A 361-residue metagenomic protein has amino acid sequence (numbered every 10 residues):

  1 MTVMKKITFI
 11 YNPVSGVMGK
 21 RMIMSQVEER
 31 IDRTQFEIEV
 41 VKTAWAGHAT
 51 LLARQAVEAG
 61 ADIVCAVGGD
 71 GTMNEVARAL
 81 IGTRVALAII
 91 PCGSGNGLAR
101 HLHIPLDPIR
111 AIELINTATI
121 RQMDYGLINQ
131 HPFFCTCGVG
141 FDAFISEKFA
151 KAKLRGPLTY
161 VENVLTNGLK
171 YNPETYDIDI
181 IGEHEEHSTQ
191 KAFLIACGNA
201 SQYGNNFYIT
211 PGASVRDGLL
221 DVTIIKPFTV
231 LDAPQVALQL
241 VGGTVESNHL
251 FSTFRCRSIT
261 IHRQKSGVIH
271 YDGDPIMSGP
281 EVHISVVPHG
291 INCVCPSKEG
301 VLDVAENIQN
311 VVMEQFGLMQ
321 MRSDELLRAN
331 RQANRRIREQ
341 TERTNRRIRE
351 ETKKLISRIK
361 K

Functional and structural regions predicted by a protein language model:
M1-V64, G300, I308-M321, R335-I337 (+2 more regions): ATP/NTP phosphate-donor binding region
K20, G182-H184, S214, I224-K361: ATP/nucleoside-binding phosphotransfer catalytic cores, i.e., glycine-rich phosphate-binding loops
T34, G82-A86, C92-L194: Catalytic core of DAGKc-family lipid kinases
C65, A88: Short aromatic-hydrophobic micro-motifs that form the base-stacking/packing surface for donor nucleotide recognition
A66-G71: N-terminal glycine-rich "phosphate-gripper" loop used for MgATP/nucleotide binding and carboxylate activation
G138, A196-I209, P275: Glycine-rich phosphate/pyrophosphate-binding beta-alpha loops
K151-E162, P211-D232: Gly/Ser/Thr-rich active-site loops/lids in small-molecule metabolic enzymes that frequently grip phosphoryl groups
